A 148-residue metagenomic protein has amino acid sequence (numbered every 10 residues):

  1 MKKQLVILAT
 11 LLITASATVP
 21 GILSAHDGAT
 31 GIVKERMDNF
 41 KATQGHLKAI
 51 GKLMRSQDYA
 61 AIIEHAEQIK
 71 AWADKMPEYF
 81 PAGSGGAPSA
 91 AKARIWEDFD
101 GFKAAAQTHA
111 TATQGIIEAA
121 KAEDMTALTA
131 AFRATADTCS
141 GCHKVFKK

Functional and structural regions predicted by a protein language model:
M1-A9: Bacterial N-terminal signal peptides that target proteins for export
K3-Q4, T14, E67: Hydrophobic residues within membrane-embedded alpha helices
A15-L23: C-terminal segment of classical bacterial N-terminal signal peptides
V19, R133-A136: Processing junctions and N-termini across compartments
H26-A134: Extracytoplasmic c-type cytochrome modules immediately beyond a signal peptide or single-pass transmembrane anchor
T135-K147: The canonical Cys-X-X-Cys-His
